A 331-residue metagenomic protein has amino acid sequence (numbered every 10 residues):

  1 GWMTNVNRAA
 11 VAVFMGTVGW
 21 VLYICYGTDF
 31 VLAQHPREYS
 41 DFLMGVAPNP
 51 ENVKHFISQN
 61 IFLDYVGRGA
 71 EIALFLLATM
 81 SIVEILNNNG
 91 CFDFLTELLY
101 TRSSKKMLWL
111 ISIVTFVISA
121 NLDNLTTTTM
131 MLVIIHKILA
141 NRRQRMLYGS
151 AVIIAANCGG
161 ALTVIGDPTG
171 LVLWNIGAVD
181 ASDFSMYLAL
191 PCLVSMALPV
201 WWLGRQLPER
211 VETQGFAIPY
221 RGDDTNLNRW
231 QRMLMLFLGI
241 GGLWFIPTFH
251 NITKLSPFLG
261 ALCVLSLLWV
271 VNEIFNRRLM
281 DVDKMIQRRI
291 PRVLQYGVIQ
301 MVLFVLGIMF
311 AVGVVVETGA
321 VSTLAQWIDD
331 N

Functional and structural regions predicted by a protein language model:
G1, V13-I24, L76-E84, T115-F116 (+5 more regions): Hydrophobic core segments of alpha-helical transmembrane domains in multi-pass membrane transport and ion-translocation
M3-N5, E71, V83-D93, I118-M130 (+2 more regions): Short helix-coil transition sites and intra-membrane helix breaks within transmembrane domains of multi-pass
A10-F14, A73, L108-I113, G149-S150 (+4 more regions): Hydrophobic alpha-helical transmembrane segments
V21, Y26-Q59, Q206-L238, W269-I299: Intrinsically disordered, low-complexity non-transmembrane regions of multi-pass membrane transporters
Y39-N49, G67, E84, N89 (+4 more regions): Transmembrane helical segments that form the transport core of multi-pass membrane transport proteins
G67-L77, D183-W201, I252-S266: Alpha-helical transmembrane segments
K106-A161, V172-N175: Hydrophobic transmembrane alpha-helices that form the pore/transport pathway of multi-pass ion and small-solute
R142-M146, S150, L162-T163, V179-Q231 (+1 more regions): Juxtamembrane and boundary regions of transmembrane helices in multi-pass small-molecule transporters and channels
